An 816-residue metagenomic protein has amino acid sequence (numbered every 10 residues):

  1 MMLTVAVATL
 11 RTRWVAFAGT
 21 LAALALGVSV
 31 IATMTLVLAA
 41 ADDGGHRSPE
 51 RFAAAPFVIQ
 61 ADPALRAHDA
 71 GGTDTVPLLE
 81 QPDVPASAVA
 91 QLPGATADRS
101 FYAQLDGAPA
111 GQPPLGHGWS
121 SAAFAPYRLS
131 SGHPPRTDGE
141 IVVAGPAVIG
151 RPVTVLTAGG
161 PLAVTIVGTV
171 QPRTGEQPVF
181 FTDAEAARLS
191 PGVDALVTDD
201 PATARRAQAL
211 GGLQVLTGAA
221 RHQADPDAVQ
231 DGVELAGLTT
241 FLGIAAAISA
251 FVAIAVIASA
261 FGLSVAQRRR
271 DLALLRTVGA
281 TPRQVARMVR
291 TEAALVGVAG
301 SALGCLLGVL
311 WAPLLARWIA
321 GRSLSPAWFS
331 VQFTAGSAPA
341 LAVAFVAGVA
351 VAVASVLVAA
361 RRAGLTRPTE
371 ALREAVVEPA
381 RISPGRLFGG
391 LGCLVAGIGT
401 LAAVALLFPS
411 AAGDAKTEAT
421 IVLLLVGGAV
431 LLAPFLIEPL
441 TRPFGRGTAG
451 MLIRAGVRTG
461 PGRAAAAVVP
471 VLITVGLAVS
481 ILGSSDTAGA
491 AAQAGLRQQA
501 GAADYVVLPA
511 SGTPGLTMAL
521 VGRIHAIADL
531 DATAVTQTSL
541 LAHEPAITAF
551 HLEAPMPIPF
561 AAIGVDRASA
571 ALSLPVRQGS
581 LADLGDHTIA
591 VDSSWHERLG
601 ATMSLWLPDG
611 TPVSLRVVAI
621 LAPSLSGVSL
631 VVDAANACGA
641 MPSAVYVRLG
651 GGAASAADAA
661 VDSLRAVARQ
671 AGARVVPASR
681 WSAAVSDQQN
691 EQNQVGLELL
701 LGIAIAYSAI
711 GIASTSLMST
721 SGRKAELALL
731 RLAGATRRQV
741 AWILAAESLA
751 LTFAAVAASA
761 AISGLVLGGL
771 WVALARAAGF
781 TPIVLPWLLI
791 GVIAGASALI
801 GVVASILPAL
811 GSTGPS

Functional and structural regions predicted by a protein language model:
M2-I254, L263-A266, M288, A503-D504 (+1 more regions): Membrane transport/envelope proteins' first extracytoplasmic loop
T4-V7, R11-T12, A16-F17, L21 (+13 more regions): Alpha-helical transmembrane segments
V5, T9, R13-A16, A253-V298 (+3 more regions): Interfacial "coupling" helices/loops that link adjacent transmembrane helices in transporter permeases
V15-G19, G237-T240, A253, P339-V356 (+2 more regions): Alpha-helical transmembrane segments, especially those used as permease/efflux helices and single-pass anchors
I149-A163, L599-L615: Short conserved beta-strand and strand-loop elements enriched in small hydrophobics with frequent Asp/Gly
C305-P339, A402-T417, A758-A796, V802 (+1 more regions): Short helix-loop junctions at transmembrane helix boundaries
P339-V377, I790-S816: C-terminal membrane-exit region of the final transmembrane helix in multipass inner-membrane proteins
L423, F435-S593, T602: Juxtamembrane segments of multi-pass membrane proteins
